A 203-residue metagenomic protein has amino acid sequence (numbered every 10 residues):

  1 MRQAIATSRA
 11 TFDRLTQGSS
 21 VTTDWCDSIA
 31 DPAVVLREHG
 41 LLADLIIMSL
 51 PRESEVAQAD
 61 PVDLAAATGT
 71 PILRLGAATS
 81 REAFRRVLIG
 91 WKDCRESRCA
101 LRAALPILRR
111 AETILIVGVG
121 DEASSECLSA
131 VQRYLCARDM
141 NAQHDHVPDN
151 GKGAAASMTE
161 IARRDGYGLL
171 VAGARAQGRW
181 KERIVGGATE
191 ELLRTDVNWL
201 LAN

Functional and structural regions predicted by a protein language model:
M1-Q3: Surface-exposed helix-loop "recognition/capping" segments that flank conserved functional motifs and form interaction
A6-I46, R138-L170, A174-E191: Structural beta-alpha unit
A10-S19, V56-G76, C136-D145: P-loop/Walker A phosphate-binding loop and immediately adjacent motor/lid segment at beta-alpha junctions
V21-D31, R74-V87, L128-R133, D165-G178 (+1 more regions): A short, terminal or domain-edge coil/loop segment
T23-D24, L36-A111, L115-G118, R194-N203: Intrinsically disordered or low-complexity boundary/linker segments at protein termini and domain junctions
S54, S80, S97, A123-S124 (+2 more regions): Alpha-helix N-cap/loop-to-helix initiation residues
D93-D145, D149, A156, E160: Redox- and metal-dependent alpha/beta enzyme cores, enriched for Fe-S-associated oxidoreductases and cofactor-handling
